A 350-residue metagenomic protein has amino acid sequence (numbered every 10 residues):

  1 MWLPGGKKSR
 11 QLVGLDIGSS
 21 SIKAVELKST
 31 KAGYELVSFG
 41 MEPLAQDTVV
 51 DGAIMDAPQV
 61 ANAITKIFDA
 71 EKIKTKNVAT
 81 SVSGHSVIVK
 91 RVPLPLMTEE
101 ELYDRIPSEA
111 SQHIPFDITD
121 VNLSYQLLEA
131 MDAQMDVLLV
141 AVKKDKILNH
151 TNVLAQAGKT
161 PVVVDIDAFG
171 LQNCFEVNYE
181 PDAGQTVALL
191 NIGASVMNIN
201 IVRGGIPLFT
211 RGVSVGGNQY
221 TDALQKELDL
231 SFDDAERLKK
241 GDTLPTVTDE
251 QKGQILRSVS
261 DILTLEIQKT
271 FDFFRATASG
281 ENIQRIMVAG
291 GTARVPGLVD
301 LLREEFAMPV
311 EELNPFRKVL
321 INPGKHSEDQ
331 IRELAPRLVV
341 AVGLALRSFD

Functional and structural regions predicted by a protein language model:
M1-D350: Hydrophobic/aromatic-enriched cytosolic interaction surfaces used to assemble or bind macromolecules
